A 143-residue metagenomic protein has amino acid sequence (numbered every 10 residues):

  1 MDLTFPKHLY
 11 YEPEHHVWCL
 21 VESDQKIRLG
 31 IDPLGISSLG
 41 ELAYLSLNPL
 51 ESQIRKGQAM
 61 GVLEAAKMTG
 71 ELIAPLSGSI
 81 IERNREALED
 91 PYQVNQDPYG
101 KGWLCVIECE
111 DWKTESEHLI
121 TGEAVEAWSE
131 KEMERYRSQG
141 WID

Functional and structural regions predicted by a protein language model:
M1-K56, K101-C109, H118-G122, E130 (+1 more regions): Acidic, low-complexity mobile loops and tails
H16-W18, L63, L72, I80: Conserved hydrophobic positions within beta-strands
V21-D24, R83-E89, T114: Short, conserved beta-turn/loop elements at beta-strand boundaries and strand-helix junctions
I54-L72, Y92-N95, G102-E108: Short hydrophobic beta/alpha edge segments that flank linear recognition/processing sites
T69, K113-E115: Short beta-strands and strand-coil junctions in structured, solvent-facing domains, enriched
E126: Polar, enzyme-active/binding microenvironments
